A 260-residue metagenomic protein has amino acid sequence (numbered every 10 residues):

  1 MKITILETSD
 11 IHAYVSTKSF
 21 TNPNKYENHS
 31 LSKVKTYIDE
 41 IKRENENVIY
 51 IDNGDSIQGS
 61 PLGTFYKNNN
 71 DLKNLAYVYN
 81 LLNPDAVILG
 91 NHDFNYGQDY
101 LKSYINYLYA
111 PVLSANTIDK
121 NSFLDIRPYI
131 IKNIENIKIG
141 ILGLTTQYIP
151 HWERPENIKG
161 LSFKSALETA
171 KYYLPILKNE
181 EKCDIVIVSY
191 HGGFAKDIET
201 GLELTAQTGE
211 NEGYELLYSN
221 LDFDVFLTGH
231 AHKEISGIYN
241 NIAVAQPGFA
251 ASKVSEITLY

Functional and structural regions predicted by a protein language model:
M1-Y260: Acidic, metal/ion-coordinating pockets
